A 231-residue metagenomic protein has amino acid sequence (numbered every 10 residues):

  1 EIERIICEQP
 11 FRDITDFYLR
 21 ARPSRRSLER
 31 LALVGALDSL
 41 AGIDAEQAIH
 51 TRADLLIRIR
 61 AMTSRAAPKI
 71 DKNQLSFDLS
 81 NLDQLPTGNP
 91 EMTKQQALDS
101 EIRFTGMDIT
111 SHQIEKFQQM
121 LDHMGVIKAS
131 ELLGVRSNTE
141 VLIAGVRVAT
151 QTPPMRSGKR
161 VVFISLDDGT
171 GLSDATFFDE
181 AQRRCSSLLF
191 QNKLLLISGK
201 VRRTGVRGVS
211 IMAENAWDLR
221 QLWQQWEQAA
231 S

Functional and structural regions predicted by a protein language model:
E1-G134, K200-R202, V209-A230: Sliding clamp-binding short linear motifs that recruit DNA-associated proteins to replication/repair hubs
T110-A230: Single-stranded nucleic-acid-binding OB-fold domains
